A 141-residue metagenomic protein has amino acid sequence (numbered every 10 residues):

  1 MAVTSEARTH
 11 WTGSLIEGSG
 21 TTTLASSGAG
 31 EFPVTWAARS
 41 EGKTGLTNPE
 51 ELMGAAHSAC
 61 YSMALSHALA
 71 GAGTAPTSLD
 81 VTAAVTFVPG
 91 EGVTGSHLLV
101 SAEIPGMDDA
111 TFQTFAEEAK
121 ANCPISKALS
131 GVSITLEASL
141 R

Functional and structural regions predicted by a protein language model:
M1-A55, S62-R141: Extended beta-strand/beta-hairpin segments
